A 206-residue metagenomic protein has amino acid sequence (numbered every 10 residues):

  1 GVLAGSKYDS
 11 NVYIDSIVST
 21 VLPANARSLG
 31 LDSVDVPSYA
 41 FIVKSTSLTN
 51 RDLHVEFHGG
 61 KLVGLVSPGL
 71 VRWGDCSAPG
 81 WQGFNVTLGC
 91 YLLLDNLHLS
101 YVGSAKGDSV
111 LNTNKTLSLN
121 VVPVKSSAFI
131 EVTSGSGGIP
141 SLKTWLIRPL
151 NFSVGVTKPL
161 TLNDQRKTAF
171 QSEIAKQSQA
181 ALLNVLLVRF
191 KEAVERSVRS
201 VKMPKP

Functional and structural regions predicted by a protein language model:
G1-S118, K205-P206: Tubular lipid-binding modules of the TULIP superfamily
T46, G60, D95-K106, V124-S126 (+2 more regions): Hydrophobic lipid-interacting interfaces of membrane-associated proteins
S67-P68, C76, W81, L117 (+3 more regions): Glycine-rich loops and low-complexity Gly/Arg-rich segments that provide flexible linkers or classic glycine-based
S77, F84-L94, S126-L142: Terminal amphipathic/targeting segments at protein termini used for secretion and membrane/organellar or lipid-droplet
G89-L99, A105, T113-K115, S127-F129 (+1 more regions): Extracellular/luminal segments of secreted precursors and ectodomains of membrane proteins
V110-S134: An exposed acidic His-Trp-rich patch
V132-K202: Extended amphipathic ligand-handling, pore-lining, and cofactor/metal-binding catalytic surfaces
